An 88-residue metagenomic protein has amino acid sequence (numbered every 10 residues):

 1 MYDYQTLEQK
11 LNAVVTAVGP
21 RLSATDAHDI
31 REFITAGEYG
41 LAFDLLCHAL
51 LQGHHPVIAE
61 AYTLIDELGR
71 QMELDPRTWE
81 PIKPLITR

Functional and structural regions predicted by a protein language model:
M1-R88: C-terminal-biased regions
